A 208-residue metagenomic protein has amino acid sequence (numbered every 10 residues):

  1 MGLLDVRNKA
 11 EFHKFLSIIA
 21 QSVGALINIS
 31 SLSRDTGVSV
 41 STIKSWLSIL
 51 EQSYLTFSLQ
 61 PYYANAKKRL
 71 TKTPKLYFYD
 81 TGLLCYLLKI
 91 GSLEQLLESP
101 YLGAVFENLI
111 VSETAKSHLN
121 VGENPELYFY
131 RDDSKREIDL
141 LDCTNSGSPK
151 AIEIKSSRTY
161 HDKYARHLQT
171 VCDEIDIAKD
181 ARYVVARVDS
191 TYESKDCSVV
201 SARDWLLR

Functional and structural regions predicted by a protein language model:
M1-P149: Accessory nucleic acid-recognition modules appended to NTPase machines
Y86, H161-D162, T191-K195: Switch/connector loops and helix/strand junctions flanking conserved nucleotide-binding motifs in nucleotide-processing
T114, D180, L206-R208: Intrinsically disordered, low-complexity Ser/Thr/Pro/Gly-rich regulatory segments
L119-N120, T170-A178: Arginine/glycine-rich "motif VI" loop of SF2 helicases in the C-terminal RecA-like domain
K150-T159: Active-site ExK catalytic segment of metal-dependent nucleases
R158-L168: Active-site-adjacent loop/helix micro-motif of nuclease/hydrolase catalytic cores
D180-A186: Short, hydrophobic beta-strand segments that form beta-sheet elements in well-ordered domains
R187-R208: Domain-level recognition of nuclease-like catalytic cores that cleave nucleotide substrates
